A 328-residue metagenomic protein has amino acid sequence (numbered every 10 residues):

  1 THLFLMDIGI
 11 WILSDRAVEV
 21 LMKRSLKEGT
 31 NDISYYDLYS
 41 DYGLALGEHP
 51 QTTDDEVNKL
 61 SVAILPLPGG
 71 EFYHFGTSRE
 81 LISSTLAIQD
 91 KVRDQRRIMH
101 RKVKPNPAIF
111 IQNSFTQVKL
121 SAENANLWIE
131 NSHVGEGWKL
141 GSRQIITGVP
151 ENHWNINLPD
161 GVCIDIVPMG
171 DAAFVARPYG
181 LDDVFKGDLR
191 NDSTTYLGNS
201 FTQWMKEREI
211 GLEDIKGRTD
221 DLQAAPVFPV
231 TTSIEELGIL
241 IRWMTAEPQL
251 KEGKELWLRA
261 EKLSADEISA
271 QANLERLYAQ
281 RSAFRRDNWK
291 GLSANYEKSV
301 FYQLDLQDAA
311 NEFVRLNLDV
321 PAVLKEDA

Functional and structural regions predicted by a protein language model:
T1-A328: Left-handed beta-helix
